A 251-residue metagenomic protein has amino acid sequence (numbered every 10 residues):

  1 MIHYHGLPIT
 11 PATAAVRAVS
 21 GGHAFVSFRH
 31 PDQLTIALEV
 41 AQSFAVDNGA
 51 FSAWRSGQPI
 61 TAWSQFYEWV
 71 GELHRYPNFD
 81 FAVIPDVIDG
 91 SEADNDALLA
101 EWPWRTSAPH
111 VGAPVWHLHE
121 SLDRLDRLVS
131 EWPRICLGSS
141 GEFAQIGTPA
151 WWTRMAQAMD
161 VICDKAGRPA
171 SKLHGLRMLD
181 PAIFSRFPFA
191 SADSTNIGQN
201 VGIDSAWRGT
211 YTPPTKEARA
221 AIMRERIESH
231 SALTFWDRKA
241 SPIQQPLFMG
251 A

Functional and structural regions predicted by a protein language model:
M1-P103, A232, D237-A251: Non-catalytic, usually N-terminal nucleic-acid engagement modules in DNA/RNA processing proteins
M1-V16, G71, V83, L99-A100 (+2 more regions): Alpha/beta catalytic cores of nucleotide-metabolism and tRNA/nucleoside-modifying enzymes
L7-T10, G49-F51, P85-D89, H117-H119 (+3 more regions): Active-site beta-loop-alpha junctions enriched in small/polar residues
S20-H23, V40-A41, S107-V111, V129-C136 (+3 more regions): Glycine-enriched alpha-helix->loop->beta-strand junction motifs that scaffold or abut catalytic
H30-E39, D89-P103, E120-R124, F143-D160 (+1 more regions): Active-site-adjacent beta->alpha loops and helix N-cap segments on the catalytic face of soluble alpha/beta enzymes
D47, P114, F187: Conserved, mostly hydrophobic/aromatic
T61, L122-S130, M178-S194: Catalytic cores of alpha/beta
P114-I146: Histidine/lysine/aspartate-rich catalytic loop segments that bind and position anionic ligands
